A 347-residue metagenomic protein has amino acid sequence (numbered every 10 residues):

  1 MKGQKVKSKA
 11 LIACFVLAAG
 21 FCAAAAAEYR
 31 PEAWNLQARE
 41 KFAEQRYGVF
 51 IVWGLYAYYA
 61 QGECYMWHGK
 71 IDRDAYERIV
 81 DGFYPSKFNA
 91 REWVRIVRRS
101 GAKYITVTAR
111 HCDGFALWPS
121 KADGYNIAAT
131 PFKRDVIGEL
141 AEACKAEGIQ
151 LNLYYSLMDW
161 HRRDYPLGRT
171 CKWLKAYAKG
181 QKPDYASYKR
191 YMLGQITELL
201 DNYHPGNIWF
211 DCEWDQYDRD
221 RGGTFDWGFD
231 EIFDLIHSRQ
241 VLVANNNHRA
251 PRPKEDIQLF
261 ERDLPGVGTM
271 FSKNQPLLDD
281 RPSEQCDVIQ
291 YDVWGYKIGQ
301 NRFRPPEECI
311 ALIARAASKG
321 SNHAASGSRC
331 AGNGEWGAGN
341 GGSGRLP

Functional and structural regions predicted by a protein language model:
M1-A13, N340-R345: Intrinsic disorder/low-complexity segments
I12-G20: Bacterial N-terminal signal peptides
C22-A24: Short, composition-biased linear "edge" segments at structural boundaries
A26-P347: Mature catalytic domains of secreted/periplasmic carbohydrate-active enzymes
